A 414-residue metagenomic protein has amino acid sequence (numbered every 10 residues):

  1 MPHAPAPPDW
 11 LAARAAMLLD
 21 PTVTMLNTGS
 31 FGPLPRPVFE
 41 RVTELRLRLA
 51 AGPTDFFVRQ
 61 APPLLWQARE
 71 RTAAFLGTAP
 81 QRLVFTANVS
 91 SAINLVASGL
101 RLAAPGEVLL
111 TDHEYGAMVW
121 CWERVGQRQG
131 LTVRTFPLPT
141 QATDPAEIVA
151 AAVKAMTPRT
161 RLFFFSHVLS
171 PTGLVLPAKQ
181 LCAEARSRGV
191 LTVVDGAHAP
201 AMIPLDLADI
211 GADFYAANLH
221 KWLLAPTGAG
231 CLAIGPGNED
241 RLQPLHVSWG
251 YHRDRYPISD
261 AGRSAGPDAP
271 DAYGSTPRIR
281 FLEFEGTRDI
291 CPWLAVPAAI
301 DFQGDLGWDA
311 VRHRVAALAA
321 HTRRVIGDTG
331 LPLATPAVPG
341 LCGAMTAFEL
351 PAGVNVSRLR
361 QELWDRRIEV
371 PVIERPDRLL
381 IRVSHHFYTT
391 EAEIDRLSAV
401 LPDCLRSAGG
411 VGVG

Functional and structural regions predicted by a protein language model:
M1-G414: Pyridoxal 5′-phosphate
